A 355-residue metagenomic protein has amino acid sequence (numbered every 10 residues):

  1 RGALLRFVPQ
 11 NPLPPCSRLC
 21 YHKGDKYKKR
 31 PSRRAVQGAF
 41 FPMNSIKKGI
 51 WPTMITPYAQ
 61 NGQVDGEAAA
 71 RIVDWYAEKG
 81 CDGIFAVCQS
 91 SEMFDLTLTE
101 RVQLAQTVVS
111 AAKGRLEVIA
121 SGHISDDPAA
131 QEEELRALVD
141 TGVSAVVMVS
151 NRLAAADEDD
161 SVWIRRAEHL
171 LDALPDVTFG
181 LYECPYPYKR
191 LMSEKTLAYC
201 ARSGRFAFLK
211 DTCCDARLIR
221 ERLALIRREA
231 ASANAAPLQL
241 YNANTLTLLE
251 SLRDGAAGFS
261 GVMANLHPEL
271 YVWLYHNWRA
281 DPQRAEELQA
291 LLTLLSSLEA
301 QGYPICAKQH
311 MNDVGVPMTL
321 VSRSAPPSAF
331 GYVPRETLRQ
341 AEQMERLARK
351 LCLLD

Functional and structural regions predicted by a protein language model:
R6, Q10-P14, Y21, K26-P31 (+1 more regions): Short, positively charged and aromatic/hydrophobic N-terminal segments
N44-L191: Active-site beta->alpha loop and helix N-cap motifs at the rims of alpha/beta catalytic domains
W51-I55, K79, A256, M263-D355: C-terminal alpha-helical cap/extension of soluble enzyme domains
A69, A105, Q131, A167 (+4 more regions): A general structural signal for well-ordered alpha-helical segments in protein cores
E92-M93, A154-A155, R217, L249 (+2 more regions): Short secondary-structure capping/turn micro-motifs that flank functional sites
S110-L116, T141-G142, L174-V177, S203-R205 (+2 more regions): Short helix-capping segments at alpha-helix termini
L171, C184-Q301: Catalytic alpha/beta core domains of metabolic enzymes, predominantly
